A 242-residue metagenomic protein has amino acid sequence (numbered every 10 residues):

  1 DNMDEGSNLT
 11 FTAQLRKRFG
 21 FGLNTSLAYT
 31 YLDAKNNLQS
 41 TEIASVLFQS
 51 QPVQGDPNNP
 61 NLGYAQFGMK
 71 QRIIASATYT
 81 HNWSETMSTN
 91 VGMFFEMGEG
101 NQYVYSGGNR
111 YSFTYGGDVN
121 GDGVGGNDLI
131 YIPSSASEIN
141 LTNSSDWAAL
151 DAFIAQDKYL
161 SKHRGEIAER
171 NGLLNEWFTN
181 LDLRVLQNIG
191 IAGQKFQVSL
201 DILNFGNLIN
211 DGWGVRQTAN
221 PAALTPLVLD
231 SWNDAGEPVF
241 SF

Functional and structural regions predicted by a protein language model:
D1-F242: Short, solvent-exposed micro-motifs at the edges of structured domains
